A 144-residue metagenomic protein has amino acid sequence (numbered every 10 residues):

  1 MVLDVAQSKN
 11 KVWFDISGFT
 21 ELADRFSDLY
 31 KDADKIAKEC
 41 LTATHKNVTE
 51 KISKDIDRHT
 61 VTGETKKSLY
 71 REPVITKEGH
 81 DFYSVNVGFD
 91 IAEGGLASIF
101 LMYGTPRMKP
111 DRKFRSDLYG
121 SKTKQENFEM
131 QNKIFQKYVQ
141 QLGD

Functional and structural regions predicted by a protein language model:
M1-V85, A92, M102-D144: Short, Lys/Arg-rich flexible segments
F89-A97: Short, solvent-exposed beta-strand-terminating loops
